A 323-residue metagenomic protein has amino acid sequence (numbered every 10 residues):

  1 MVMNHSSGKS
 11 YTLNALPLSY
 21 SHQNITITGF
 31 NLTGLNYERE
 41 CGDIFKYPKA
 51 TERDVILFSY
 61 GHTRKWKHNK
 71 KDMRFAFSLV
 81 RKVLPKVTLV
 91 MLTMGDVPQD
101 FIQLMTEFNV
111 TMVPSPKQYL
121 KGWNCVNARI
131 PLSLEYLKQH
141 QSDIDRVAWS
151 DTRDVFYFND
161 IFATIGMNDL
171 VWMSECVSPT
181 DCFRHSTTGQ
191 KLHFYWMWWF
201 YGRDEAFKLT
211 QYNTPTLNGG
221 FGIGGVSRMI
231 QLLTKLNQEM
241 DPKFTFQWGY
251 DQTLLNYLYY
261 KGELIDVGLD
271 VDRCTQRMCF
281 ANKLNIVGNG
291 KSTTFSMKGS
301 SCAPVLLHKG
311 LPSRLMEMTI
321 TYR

Functional and structural regions predicted by a protein language model:
M1-A128, L132-I144, S227: N-terminal anchoring/stem segment of glycosyltransferases
F58-G61, M91-G95, S150-T152, M173-E175 (+3 more regions): Short His-Asn-centered micro-motif
T63, D96, D154-V155, F162-A163 (+3 more regions): Conserved beta-strand elements of beta-rich interaction domains across eukaryotes, especially beta-propellers
D100-Q103, Y157-F162, L233-T234, N256-Y257: A short acidic (Asp/Glu
Q118-C125, P179-T180, C274-F280, R314: A short acidic, often aromatic-flanked loop/helix-cap motif at beta-alpha or helix-coil junctions that lines enzyme
I130-S186: GT-A fold catalytic core of metal-dependent nucleotide-sugar glycosyltransferases, centered on the diacidic
W172-F221, Q252: PAPS-dependent sulfotransferase catalytic domain
G202-Y322: Catalytic core and acceptor-binding pocket of nucleotide-sugar-dependent glycosyltransferases
